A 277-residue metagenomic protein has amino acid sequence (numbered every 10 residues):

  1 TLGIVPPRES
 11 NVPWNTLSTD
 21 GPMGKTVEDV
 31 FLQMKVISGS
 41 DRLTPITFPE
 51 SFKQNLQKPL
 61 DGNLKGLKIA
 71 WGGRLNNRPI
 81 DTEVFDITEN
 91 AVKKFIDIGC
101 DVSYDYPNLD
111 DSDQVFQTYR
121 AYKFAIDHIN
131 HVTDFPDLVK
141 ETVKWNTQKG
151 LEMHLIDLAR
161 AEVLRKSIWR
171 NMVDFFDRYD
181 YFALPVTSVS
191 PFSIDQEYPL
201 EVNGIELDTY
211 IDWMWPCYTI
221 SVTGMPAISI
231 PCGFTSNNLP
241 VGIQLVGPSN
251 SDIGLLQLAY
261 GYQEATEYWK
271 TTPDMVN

Functional and structural regions predicted by a protein language model:
T1-A70, L75, E89-I98, M153 (+4 more regions): Structural helix-boundary/capping segments
T47-E50, R160, F192-W213: Short, surface-exposed loop/helix-turn segments at secondary-structure junctions that function as lids/hinges flanking
N55, I80-Y106, H128-D134, L158 (+1 more regions): Acyltransferase
D61-G72, Y119-V173, P185, V189 (+1 more regions): Short helix-loop capping/hinge segments that flank enzyme active sites or metal/cofactor-binding pockets
R78, S190-P191: Short glycine-rich, flexible loops that bind phosphorylated cofactors or substrates
T82-V84, D110-K123, S193-P199: Short glycine/threonine-rich loop-to-helix capping motif typified by GTGT followed within a few residues by an Asp-Pro
C100-F116, T147-G150: Short connector loops at secondary-structure junctions
Y210-T223: Hydrophobic alpha-helical segments in the ANL/AMP-binding
